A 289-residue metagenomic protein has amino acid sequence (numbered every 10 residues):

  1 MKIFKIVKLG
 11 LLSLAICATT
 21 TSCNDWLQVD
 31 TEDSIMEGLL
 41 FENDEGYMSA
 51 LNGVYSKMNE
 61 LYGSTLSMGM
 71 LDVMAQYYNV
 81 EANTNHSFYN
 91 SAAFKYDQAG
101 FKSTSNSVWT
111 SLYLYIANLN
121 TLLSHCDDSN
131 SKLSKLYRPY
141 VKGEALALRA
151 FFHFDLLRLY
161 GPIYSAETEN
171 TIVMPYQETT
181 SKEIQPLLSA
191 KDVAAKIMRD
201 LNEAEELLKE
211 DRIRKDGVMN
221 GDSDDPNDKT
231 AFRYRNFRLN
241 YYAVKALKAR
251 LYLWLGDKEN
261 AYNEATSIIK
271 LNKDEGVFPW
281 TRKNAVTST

Functional and structural regions predicted by a protein language model:
M1-E32: Bacterial Sec-dependent N-terminal signal peptides
C23-D72, A265: Membrane-proximal, proline-rich intrinsically disordered regions
S49, S91, R238-L239, L253-T289: Hydrophobic-face positions in mid-chain alpha helices that act as interaction patches
L51, I116-L119, A194, L201 (+2 more regions): Inward-facing hydrophobic residues that define packing positions of alpha-helical scaffold repeats
H86-Y160, E183-K191, E206-L208: Conserved, well-structured interaction surfaces
D155, L159-P162, G217, D222 (+1 more regions): Alpha-helix C-terminal capping/termination sites
